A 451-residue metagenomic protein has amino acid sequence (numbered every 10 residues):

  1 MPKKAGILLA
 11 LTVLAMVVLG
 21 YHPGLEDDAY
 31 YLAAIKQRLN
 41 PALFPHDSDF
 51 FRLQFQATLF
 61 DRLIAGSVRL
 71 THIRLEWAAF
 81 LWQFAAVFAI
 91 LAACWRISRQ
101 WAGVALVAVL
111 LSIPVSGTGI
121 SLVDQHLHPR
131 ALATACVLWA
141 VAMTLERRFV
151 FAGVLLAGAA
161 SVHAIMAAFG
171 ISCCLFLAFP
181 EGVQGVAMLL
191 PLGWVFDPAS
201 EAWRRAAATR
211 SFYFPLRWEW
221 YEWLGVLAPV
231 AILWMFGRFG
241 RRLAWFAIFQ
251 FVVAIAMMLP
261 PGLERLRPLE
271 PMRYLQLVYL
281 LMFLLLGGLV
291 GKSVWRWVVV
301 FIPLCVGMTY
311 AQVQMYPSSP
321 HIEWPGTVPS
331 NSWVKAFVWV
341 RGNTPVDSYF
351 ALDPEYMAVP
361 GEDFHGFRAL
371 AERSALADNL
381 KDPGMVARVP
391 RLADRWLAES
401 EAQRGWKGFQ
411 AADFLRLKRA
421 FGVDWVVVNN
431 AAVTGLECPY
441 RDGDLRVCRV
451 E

Functional and structural regions predicted by a protein language model:
M1-L14: Start-transfer (signal-anchor) and selected internal transmembrane alpha helices of multi-pass inner/ER membrane
K4, V186, G291-Y316: Signature aromatic-anchored transmembrane alpha helix within multi-pass, membrane-resident enzymes that catalyze glycan
V13-L91, I97, W101-L110, P114-A135 (+2 more regions): Active-site lumenal/periplasmic loops and adjacent helix-entry segments of GT-C-fold, multi-pass membrane
M16-L32, L39-A57, A164-G170, F176-Y279: Transmembrane catalytic cores of multi-pass membrane glycosyltransferases and polysaccharide-assembly enzymes
L70, T144, G158-M166, A371: Transmembrane helix irregularities
L81-A89, L127-C136, A167, I171 (+2 more regions): Membrane-embedded alpha-helical segments of multi-pass membrane proteins, especially the transmembrane helices
L132-F151, A178: Membrane-interface transmembrane helices that cradle and orient dolichyl/undecaprenyl
Q314-E451: Extracytoplasmic
